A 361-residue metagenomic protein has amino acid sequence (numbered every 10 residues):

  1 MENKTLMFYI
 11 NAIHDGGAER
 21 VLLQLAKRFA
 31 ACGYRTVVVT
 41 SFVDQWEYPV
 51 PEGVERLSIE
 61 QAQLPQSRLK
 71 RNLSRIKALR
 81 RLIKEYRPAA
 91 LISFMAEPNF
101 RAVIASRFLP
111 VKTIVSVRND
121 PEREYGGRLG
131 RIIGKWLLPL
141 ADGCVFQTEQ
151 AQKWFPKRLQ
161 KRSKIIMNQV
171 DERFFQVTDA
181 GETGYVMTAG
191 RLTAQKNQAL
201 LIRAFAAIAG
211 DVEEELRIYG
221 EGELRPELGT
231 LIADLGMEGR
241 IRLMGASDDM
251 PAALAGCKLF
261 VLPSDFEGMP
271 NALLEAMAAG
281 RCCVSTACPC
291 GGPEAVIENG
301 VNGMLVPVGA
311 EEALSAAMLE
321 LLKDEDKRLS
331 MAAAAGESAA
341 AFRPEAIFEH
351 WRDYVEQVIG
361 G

Functional and structural regions predicted by a protein language model:
N3, F8-G16, R20-Q24, R28-K70 (+2 more regions): N-terminal strand-loop element at the rim of the active site of nucleotide-sugar-dependent glycosyltransferases
E19-Q24, F100, G184, R191-A207 (+3 more regions): A conserved mid-protein helix/loop that constitutes part of the nucleotide-sugar donor-binding site
Y34-R35, Q198, I202-L243, K323-R328 (+1 more regions): A conserved nucleotide-sugar
V43, S93-N99, V117: Short His-centered aromatic/hydrophobic patch
L57, P139-Q176: Donor nucleotide-sugar binding/catalytic pocket of nucleotide-sugar-dependent glycosyltransferases
A246, D265: Aromatic "clamp/platform" in nucleotide-sugar-dependent glycosyltransferases that forms part of the donor/acceptor
C282-A287: Short hydrophobic beta-strand element within catalytic cores of glycosyltransferases and related nucleotide-activated
E298-G300, M304-E311, E320-E325, A340: Conserved acidic donor-binding segment of nucleotide-sugar-dependent glycosyltransferases
